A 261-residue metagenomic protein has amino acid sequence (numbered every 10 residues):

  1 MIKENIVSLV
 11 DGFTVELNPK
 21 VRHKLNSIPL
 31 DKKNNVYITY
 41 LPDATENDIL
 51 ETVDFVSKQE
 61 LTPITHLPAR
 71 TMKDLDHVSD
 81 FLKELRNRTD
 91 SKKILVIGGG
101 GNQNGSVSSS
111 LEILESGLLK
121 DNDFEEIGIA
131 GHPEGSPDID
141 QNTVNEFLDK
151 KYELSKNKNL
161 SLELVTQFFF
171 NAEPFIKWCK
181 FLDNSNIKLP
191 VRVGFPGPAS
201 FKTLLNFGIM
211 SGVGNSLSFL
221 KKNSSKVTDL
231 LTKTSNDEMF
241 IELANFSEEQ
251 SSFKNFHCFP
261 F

Functional and structural regions predicted by a protein language model:
M1-L148, E153, D237: Active-site beta->alpha loop and helix N-cap motifs at the rims of alpha/beta catalytic domains
V15-V21, I97, S109-E134, F147-K150 (+1 more regions): Active-site pocket-lining/capping segments in soluble small-molecule metabolic enzymes
L41, R70, Q167-F168, P196 (+2 more regions): Glycine- and other small-residue-rich loops at beta-strand/loop junctions that grip anionic moieties
T65, K151, L160, V193 (+2 more regions): Conserved, mostly hydrophobic/aromatic
K73-D76, G101-S109, T166-C179, F201 (+1 more regions): Active-site glycine- and acidic-residue-rich loops that bind and position anionic ligands or nucleotide-like cofactors
D138-N157, S161-D183: Hydrophobic, aromatic-enriched interface-forming segments
N245-F261: Substrate-binding cleft of secreted/luminal carbohydrate-active enzymes
